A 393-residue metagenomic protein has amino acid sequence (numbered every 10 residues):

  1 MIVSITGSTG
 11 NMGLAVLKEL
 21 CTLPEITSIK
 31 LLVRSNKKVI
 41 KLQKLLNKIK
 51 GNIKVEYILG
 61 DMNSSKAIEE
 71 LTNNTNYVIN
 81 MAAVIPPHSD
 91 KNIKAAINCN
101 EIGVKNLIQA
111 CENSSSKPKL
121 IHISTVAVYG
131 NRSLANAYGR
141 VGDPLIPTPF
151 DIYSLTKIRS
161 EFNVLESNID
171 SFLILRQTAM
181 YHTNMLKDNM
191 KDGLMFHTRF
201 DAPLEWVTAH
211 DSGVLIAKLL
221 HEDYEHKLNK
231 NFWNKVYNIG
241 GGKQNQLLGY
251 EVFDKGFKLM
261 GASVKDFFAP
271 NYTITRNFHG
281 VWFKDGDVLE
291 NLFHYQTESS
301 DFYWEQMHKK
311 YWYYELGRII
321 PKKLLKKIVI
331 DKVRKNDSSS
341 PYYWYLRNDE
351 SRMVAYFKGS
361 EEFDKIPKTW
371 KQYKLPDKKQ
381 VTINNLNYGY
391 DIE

Functional and structural regions predicted by a protein language model:
M1-L23: N-terminal Rossmann NAD(P)H-binding glycine-rich loop of SDR-like oxidoreductase domains
E25-V39: Conserved glycine-rich Rossmann-like NAD(P)H-binding loop of the short-chain dehydrogenase/reductase
I49-C99: NAD(P)H-binding glycine-rich loop region in Rossmannoid oxidoreductase-like domains and their noncatalytic homologs
N63, K91, A95-N106, D151 (+2 more regions): Glycine-rich NAD(P)-binding loop of the Rossmann-fold in SDR/ketoreductase-type enzymes
V84, I102-I152, L173: Conserved Rossmann-fold NAD(P)-dependent oxidoreductase catalytic core, especially the SDR/UDP-sugar
E161-N184, N231: Conserved beta-loop-beta element that borders a ligand/cofactor-binding pocket
T198-E225: Substrate-positioning beta->alpha
L219-L292, E298-Q306, Y311-Y314, R318-P321 (+2 more regions): Mid/C-terminal beta-alpha module of Rossmann-like enzyme folds, strongest in SDR-family dehydrogenases/epimerases
